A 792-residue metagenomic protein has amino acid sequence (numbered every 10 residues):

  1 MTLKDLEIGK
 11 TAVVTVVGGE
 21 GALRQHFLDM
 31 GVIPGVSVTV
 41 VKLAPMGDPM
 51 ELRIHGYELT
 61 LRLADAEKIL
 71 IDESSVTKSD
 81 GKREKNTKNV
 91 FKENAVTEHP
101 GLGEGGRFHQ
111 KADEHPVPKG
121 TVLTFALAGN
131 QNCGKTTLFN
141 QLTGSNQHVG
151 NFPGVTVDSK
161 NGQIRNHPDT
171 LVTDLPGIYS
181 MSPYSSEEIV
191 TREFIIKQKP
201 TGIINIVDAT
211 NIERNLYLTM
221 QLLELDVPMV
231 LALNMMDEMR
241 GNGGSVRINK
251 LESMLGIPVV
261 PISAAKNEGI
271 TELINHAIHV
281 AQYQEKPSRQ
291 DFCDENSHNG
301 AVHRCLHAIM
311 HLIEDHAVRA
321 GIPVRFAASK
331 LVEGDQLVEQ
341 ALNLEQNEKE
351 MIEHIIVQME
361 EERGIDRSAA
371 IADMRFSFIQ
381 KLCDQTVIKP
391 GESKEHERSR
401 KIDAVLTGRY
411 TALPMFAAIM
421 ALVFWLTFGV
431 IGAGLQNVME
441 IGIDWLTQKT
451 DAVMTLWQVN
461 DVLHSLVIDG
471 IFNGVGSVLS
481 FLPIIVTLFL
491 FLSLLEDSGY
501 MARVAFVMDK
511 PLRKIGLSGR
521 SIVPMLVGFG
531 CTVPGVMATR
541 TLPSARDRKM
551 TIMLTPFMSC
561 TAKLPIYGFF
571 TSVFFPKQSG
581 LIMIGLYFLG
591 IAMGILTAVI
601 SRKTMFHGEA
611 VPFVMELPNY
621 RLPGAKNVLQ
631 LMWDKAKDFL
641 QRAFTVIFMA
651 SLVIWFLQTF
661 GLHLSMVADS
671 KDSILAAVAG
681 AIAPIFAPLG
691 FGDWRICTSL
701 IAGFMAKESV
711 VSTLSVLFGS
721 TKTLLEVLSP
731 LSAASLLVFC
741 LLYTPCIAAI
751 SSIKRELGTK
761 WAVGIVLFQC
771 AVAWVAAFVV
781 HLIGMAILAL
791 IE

Functional and structural regions predicted by a protein language model:
T97-S180: Conserved G1/Walker A P-loop phosphate-binding module
H167, V190-V259, I566: Conserved C-terminal guanine-recognition region of P-loop GTPase G domains, centered on the G4
M239-F292: Canonical P-loop GTPase G-domain recognition
Y283, Q290-W457, H663-L675: Extended helical scaffolds that flank P-loop GTPase cores
A369-D373, K389, V430-I471, I515 (+3 more regions): Extended, low-charge hydrophobic alpha-helical regions
M415-L426, L488-S493, T571-V573, L586-I600 (+3 more regions): Hydrophobic core segments of alpha-helical transmembrane domains in multi-pass membrane transport and ion-translocation
I441, W445-K449, A502-T532, H607-L631 (+1 more regions): Juxtamembrane inter-helical linkers in multi-pass membrane proteins
T561-I584, A748-G758, V779-E792: Transmembrane helix-loop junctions at the membrane interface of multipass transporters and ion channels
